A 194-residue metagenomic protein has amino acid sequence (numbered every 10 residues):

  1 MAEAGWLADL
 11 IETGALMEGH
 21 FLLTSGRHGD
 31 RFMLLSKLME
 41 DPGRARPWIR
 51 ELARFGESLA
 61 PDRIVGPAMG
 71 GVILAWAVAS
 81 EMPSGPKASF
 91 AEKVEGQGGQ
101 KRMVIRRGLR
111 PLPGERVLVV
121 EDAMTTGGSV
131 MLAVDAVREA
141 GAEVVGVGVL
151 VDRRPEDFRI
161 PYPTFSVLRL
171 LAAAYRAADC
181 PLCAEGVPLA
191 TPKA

Functional and structural regions predicted by a protein language model:
M1-A194: PRPP-associated nucleotide enzymes
